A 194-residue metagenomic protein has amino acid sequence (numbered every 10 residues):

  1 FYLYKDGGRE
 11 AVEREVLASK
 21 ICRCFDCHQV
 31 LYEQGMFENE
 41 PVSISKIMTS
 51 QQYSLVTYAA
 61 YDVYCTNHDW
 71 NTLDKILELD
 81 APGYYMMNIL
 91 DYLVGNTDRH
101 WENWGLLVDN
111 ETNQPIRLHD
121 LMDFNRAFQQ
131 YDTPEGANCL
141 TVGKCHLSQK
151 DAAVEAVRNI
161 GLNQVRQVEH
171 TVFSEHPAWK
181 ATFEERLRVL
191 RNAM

Functional and structural regions predicted by a protein language model:
F1-Y58: Conserved ATP-binding subdomain of kinase catalytic cores across diverse folds
G7-G8, E111-M194: C-terminal catalytic region of ATP-dependent kinase domains
V16-S19, Y58-D62, E102-L107: "Short basic amphipathic alpha-helical interaction patches in structured regions
A18, M36, T57-A59, N113 (+1 more regions): General "foldedness" signal
R23, Y32, F37-P41, S45 (+5 more regions): Solvent-exposed, well-ordered amphipathic alpha-helical segments that flank/support binding or catalytic loops
S43-I89, C139, G143, L147-E155 (+1 more regions): ATP-dependent phospho-/nucleotidyl transfer catalytic cores
D69-Q130: Conserved kinase catalytic-core segment
